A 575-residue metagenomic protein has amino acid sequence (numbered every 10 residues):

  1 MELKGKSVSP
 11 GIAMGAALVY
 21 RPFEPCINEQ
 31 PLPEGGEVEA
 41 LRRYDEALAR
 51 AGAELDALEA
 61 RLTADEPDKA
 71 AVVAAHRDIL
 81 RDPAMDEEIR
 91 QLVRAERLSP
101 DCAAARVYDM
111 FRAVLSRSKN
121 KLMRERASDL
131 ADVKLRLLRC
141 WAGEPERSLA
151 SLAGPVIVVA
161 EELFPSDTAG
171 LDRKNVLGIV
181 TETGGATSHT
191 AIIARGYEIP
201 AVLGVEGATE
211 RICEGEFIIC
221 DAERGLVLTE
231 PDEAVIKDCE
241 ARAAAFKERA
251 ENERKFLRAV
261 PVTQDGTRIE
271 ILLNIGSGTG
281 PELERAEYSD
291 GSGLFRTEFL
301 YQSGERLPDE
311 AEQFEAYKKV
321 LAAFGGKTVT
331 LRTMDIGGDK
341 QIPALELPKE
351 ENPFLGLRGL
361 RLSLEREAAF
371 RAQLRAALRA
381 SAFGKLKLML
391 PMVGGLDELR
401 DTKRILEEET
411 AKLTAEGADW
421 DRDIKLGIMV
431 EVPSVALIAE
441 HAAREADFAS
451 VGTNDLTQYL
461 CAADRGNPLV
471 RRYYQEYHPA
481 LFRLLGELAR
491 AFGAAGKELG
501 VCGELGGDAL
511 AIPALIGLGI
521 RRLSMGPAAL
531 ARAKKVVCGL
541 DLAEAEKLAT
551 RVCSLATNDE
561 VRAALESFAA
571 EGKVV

Functional and structural regions predicted by a protein language model:
M1-A323, V329, T333-I336, L362 (+6 more regions): Non-catalytic, soluble scaffold/interaction modules
A250-V575: Conserved alpha/beta-domain cores
